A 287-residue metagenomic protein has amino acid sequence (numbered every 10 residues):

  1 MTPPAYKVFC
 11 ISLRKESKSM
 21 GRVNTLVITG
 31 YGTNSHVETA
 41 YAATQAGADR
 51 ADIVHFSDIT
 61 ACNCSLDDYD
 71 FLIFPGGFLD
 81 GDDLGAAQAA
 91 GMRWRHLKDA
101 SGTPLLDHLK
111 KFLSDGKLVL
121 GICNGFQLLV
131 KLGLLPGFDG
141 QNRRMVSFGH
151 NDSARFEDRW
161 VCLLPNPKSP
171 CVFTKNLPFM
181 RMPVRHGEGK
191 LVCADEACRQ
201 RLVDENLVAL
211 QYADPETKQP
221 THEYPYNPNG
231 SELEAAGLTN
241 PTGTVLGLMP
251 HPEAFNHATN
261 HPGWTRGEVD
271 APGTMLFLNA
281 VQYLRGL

Functional and structural regions predicted by a protein language model:
M1-I122, F126-P136, F148-E157, A194 (+3 more regions): N-terminal beta1-alpha1 cap of cysteine-dependent amidohydrolase-like domains
G21-V23, D49-D52, R159-V161, P178-M180 (+2 more regions): Structural beta-strand/beta-sheet cores of well-ordered domains, especially the beta-sheet scaffolds that support
A61, D107-L109, R143, F148-D152 (+5 more regions): Short, well-ordered helical secondary-structure segments
V130-L177: A conserved active-site-flanking secondary-structure segment within enzyme catalytic domains
P165-L287: C-terminal and late-domain segments of enzyme folds
